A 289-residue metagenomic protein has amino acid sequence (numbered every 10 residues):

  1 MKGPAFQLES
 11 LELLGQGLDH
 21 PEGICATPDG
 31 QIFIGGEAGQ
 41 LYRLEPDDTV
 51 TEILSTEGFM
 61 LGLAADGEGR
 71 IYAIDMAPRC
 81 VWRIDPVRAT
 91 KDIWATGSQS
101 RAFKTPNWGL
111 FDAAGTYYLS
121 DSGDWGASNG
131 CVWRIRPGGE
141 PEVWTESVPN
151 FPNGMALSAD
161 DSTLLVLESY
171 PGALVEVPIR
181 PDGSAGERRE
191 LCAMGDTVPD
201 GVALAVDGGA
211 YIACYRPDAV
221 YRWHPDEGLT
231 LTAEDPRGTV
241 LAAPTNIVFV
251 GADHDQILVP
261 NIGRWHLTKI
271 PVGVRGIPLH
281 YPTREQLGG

Functional and structural regions predicted by a protein language model:
M1-D19, R188, H280-G289: A short helix->beta-strand "capping" segment at the edge of beta-propeller domains
E9-G15, T49-L54, K91-S100, E140-E146 (+2 more regions): A short beta-strand motif characteristic of beta-propeller blades
Q16-D29, A38, T56-D75, C80 (+7 more regions): Beta-rich, blade/repeat-based domains predominating in secreted/periplasmic proteins but also intracellular
F33-E52: Beta-propeller domains
G36-E37, M76, S122-D124, S169 (+5 more regions): Short loop/turn segments immediately following the C-termini of beta-strands
Q40-Y42, C80-W82, G130-W133, A173-V175 (+2 more regions): A short loop-to-beta-strand structural motif that recurs across blades of beta-propeller domains
L44-T49, D85-A89, I135-G139, P178-G183 (+2 more regions): Short loop/turn segments that connect beta-strands within beta-propeller blades
A173, C192-G228: Loop/turn-rich, solvent-exposed surfaces of beta-rich toroidal or solenoidal domains
